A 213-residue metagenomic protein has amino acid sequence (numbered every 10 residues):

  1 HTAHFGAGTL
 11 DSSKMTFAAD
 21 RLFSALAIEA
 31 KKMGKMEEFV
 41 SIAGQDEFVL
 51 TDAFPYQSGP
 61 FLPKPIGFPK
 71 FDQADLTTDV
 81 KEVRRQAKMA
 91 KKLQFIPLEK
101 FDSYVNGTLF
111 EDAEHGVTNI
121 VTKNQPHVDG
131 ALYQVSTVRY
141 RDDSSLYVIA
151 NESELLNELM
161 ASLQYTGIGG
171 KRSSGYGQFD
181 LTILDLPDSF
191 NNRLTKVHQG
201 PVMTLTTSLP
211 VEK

Functional and structural regions predicted by a protein language model:
H1-K213: Conserved active-site/ligand-binding neighborhood in enzyme cores
